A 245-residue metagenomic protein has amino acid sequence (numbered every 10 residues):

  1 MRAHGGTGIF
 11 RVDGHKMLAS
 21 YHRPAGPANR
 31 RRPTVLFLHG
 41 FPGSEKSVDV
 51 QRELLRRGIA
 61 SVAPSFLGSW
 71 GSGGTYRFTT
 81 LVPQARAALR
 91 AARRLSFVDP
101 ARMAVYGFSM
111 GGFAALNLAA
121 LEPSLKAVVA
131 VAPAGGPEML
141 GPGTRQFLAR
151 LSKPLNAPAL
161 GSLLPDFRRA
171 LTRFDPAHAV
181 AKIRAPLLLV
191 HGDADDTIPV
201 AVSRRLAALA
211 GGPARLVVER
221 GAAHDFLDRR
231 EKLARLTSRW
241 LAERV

Functional and structural regions predicted by a protein language model:
M1-A28: N-terminal cap/lid segment of alpha/beta-hydrolase-fold proteins
R32, H39-G43, D193: Active-site glycine-rich loops that stabilize anionic/oxyanionic intermediates across multiple enzyme folds
P42, S47, L67-P100: Catalytic nucleophile-loop/oxyanion-hole region of alpha/beta-hydrolase and closely related hydrolase-like folds
Q51-G71: Conserved alpha/beta-hydrolase
N117-D166, F226: Hydrolase active-site cap/lid region
I183, L189-H191, D195: Short beta-strand/loop motif that positions the catalytic acidic residue of the alpha/beta-hydrolase fold
A194-I198, D225: Acidic catalytic loop of the alpha/beta-hydrolase fold
A222-K232: Catalytic histidine-centered segment of alpha/beta-hydrolase-like enzymes
